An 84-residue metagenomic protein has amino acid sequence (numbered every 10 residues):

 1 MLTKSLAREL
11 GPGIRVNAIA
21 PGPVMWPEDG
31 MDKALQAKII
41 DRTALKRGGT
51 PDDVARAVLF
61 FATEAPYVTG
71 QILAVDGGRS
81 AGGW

Functional and structural regions predicted by a protein language model:
M1-E9: Conserved catalytic helix of short-chain dehydrogenase/reductases
T3-K4, A55-V58, A62: Short-chain dehydrogenase/reductase
G11-R15, T69-G70: Short, small/polar-rich loop/turn modules that mediate ligand/substrate recognition or access, typified
R15-M25, A62, A74-D76: Conserved SDR Rossmann-fold cofactor-binding beta-strand/turn motif
A18-T43, G82-W84: A glycine/serine/threonine-rich, flexible loop-to-helix segment that serves as the NAD(P) cofactor-binding "lid"
T43-V54: A conserved structural motif in NAD(P)-dependent oxidoreductases
K46, T63-A65: Generic structural signal for alpha-helix termini and adjacent loop/cap motifs
V58-L59, T69-W84: Short C-terminal tail/terminal secondary-structure segment of NAD(P)H-dependent dehydrogenase/reductase domains
